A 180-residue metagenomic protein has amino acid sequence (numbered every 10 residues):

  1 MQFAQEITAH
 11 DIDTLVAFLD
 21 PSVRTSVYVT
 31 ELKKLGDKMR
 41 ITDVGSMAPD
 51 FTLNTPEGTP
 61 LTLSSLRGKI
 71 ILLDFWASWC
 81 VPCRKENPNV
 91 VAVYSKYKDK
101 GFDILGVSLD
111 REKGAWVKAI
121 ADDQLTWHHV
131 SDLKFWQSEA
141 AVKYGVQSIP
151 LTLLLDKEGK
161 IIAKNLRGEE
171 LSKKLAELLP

Functional and structural regions predicted by a protein language model:
M1-L61: Oxidative protein folding and maturation machinery
R67, F75-A92: Conserved redox-active cysteine motifs that mediate thiol-disulfide chemistry, especially di-cysteine Cys-X(1-2)-Cys
R67-K69, D99, L125, V146: Active-site acidic short loop of glycosyltransferases
I70-I71, P150: Alpha/beta-hydrolase fold active-site loops
D74, L105-S108, V130: Short beta-strand segments
K85-D123, F135-V142, K173: Structural microenvironment flanking redox-active thiols in thiol-disulfide oxidoreductases
L125, D132-L178: Thiol/disulfide oxidoreductase modules built on the thioredoxin-like
